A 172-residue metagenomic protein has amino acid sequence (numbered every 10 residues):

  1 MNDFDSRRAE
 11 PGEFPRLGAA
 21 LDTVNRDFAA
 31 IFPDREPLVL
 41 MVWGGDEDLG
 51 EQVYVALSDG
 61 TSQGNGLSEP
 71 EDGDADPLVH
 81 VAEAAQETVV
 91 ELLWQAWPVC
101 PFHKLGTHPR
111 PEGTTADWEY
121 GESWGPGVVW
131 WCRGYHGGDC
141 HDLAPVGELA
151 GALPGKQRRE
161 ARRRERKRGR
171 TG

Functional and structural regions predicted by a protein language model:
M1-D72, D76: N-terminal alpha-helical interaction blocks
E71-G172: Cys/His-clustered metal-coordination modules, chiefly Zn-binding fingers
